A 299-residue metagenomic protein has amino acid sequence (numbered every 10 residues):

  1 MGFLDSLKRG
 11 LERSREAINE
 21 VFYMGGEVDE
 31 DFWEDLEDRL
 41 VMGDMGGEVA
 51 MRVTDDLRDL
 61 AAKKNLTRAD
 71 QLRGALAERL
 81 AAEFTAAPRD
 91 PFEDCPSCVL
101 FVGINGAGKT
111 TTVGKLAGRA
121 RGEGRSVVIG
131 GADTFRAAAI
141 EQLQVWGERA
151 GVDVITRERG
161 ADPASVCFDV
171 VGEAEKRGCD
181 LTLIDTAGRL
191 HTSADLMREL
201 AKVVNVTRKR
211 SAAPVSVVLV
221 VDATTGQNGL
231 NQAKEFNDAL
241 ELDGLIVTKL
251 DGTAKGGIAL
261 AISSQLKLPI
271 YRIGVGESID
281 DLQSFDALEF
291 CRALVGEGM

Functional and structural regions predicted by a protein language model:
M1-L4: Compositionally biased, charge-rich terminal segments
L7-G10, L240: Surface-exposed, interaction-prone regions with an acidic/low-complexity signature
R9-T134, A138-I184: Primarily NTPase-proximal linker/entry elements flanking Walker-type ATP/GTP-binding cores
V102-G103, D185, V220, G274: Short beta-strand segments
Q142, P163-R177, H191-M299: Conserved catalytic-core segment of NTP-binding enzymes
